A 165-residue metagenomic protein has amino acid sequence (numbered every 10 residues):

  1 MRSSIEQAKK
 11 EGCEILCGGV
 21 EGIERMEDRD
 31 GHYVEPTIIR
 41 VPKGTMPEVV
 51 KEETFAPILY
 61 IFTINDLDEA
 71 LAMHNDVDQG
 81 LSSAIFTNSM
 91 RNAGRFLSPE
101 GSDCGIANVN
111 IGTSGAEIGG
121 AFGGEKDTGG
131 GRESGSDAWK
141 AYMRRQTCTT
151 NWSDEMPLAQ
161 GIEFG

Functional and structural regions predicted by a protein language model:
L16-G18, I85: Short beta-strand segments
G19-E27, G112: Short, solvent-exposed loop/turn elements at beta->coil junctions and helix N-caps that rim active or binding pockets
R29, Y33-G165: Conserved C-terminal structural/oligomerization subdomain of aldehyde/semialdehyde dehydrogenase
